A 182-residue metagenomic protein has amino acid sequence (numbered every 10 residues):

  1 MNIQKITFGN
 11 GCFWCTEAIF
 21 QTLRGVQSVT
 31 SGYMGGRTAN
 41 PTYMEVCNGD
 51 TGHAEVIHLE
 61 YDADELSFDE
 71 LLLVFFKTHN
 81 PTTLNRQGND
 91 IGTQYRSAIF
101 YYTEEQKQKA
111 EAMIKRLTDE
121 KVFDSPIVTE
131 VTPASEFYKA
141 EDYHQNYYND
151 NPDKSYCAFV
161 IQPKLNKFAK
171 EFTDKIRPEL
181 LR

Functional and structural regions predicted by a protein language model:
M1-R182: Flexible coil/turn and secondary-structure edge motifs
